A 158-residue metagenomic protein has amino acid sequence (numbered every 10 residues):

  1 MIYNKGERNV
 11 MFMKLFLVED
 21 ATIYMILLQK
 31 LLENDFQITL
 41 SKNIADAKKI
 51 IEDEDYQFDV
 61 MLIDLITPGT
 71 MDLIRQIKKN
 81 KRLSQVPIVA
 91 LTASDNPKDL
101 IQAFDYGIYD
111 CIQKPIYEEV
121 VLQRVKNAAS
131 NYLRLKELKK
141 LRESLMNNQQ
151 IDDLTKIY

Functional and structural regions predicted by a protein language model:
A21-K49: Two-component/phosphorelay signaling modules centered on CheY-like receiver
D55-T67: Active-site beta3 strand of CheY-like receiver
Y56-D59, K81-P87: His-Asp phosphorelay/catalytic-motif detector in bacterial-type signaling
M71-S84: Short amphipathic alpha-helix used as the core "switch/output" element in two-component signaling
I116-V125: C-terminal output helix
L145-Y158: Conserved nucleotide-binding and Mg2+-coordinating catalytic segments in signaling enzymes
